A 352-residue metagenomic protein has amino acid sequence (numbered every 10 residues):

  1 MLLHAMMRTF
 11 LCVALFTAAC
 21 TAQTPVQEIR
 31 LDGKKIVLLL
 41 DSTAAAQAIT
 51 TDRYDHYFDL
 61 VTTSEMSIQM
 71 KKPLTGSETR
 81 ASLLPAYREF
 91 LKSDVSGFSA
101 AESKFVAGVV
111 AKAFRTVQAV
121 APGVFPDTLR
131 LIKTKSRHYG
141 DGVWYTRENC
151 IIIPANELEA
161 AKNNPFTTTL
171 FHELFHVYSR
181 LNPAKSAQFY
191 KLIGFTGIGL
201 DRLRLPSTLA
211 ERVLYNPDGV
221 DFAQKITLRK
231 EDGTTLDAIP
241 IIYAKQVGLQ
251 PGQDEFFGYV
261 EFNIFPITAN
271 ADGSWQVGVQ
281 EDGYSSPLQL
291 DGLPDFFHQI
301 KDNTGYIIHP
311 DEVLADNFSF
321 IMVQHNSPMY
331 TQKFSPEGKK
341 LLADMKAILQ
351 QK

Functional and structural regions predicted by a protein language model:
M1-M6: N-terminal secretory signal peptides that target proteins for export/translocation
R8-A18: Bacterial N-terminal signal peptides
T24-K104, L342: N-terminal mature-domain "stem" immediately C-terminal to a signal peptide or N-terminal signal-anchor/transmembrane
A86-E148: Auxiliary, metal-adjacent structural segments of Zn-dependent hydrolase domains
G97-G108, A160-T169, G305-V313: Soluble non-cytosolic domains of exported or imported proteins
S136-F171, R180: Active-site scaffold of zinc-dependent metalloenzymes
L174-K191: Catalytic Zn2+-binding segment of zinc metalloproteases
L192-D344, L349: Metalloprotease/metallohydrolase-associated module, dominated by Zn2+-dependent proteases
